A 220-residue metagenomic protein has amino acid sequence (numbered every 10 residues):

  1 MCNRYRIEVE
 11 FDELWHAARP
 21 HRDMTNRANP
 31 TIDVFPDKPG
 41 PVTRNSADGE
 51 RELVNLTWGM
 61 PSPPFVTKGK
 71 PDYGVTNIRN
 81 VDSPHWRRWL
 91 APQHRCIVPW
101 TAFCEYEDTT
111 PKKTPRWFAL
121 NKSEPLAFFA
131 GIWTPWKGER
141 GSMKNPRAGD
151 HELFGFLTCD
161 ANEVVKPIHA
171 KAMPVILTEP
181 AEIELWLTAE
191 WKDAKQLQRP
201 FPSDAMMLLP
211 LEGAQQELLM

Functional and structural regions predicted by a protein language model:
M1-M220: Short linear sequence motif anchored by a di-proline
